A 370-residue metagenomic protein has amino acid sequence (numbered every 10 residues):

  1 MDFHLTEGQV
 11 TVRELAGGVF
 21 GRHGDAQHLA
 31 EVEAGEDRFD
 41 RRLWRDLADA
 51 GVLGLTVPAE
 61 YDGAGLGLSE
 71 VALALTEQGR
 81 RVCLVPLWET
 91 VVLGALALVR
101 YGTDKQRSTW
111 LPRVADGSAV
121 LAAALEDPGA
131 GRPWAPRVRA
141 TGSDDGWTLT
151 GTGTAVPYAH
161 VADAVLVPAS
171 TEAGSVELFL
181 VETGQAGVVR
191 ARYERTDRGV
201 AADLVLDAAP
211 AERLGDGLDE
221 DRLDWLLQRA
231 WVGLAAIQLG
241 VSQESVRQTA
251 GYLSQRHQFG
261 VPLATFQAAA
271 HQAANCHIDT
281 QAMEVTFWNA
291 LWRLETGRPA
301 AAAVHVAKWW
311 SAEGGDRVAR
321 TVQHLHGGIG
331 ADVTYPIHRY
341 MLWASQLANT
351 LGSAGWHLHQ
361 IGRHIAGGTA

Functional and structural regions predicted by a protein language model:
M1-V85, R363-A370: Amphipathic, small/basic residue-rich leader segments at the start of a protein or domain
D2, V12-R13, G328-A370: Glycine-rich phosphate/cofactor-binding loops in nucleotide/flavin-utilizing enzymes
D2-E14, R80, V188-Q281: Glycine-rich beta->alpha junctions and the first turn(s) of the following alpha-helix
Q27-G35, A250, S254-P262, H277-W310 (+2 more regions): C-terminal helix-coil-helix/basic helical segment that borders enzyme active sites and/or dimer interfaces and provides
V85-D104: N-terminal glycine-rich flavin-associated loop
G117-P128: A short, Trp-centered hydrophobic/proline-enriched beta-strand micro-motif
A124, T152-V188: A short core secondary-structure module
V138-G142: A structural signal for short hydrophobic beta-strand segments in well-ordered beta-sheet cores
